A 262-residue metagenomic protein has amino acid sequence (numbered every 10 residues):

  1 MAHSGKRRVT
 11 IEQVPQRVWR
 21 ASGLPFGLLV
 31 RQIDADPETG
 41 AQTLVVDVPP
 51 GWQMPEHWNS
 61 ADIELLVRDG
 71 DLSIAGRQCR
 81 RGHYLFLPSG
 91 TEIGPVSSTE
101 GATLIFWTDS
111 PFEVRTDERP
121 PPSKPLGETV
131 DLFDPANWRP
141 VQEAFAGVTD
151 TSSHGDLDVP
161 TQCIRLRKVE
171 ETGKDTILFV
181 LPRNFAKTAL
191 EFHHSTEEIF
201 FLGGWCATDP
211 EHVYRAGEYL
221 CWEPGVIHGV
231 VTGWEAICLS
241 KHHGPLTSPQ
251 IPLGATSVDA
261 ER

Functional and structural regions predicted by a protein language model:
M1-E38, R115-G173, D259-R262: A short, N-terminal "cap"/entry segment at the start of jelly-roll beta-barrel domains of the cupin/DSBH fold
Q13-V14, P25-N59, S73, R77-R81 (+7 more regions): Conserved short histidine dyad/triad with adjacent acidic residue
L28, Q78-C79, S89-E118, S195 (+2 more regions): Ligand-binding loop in jelly-roll beta-barrel domains
D62: Flanking scaffold residues of small Cys/His-coordinated metal-binding clusters
L65, I199: Structured binding elements
D69-G70, G203-G204: Glycine-centered positions in the ABC transporter ATPase nucleotide-binding domain
R119-P125, V180, H194-T196, L253-A260: Short intrinsically disordered coil segments
